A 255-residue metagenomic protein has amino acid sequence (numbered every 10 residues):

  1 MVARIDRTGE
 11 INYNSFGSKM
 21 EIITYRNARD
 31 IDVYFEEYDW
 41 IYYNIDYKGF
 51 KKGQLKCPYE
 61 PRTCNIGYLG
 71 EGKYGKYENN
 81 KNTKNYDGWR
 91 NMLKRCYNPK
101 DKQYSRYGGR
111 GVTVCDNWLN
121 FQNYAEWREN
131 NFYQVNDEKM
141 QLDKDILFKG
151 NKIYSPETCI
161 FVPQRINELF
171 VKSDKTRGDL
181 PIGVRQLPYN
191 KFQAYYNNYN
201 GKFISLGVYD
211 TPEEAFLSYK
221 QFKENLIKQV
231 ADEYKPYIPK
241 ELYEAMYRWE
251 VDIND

Functional and structural regions predicted by a protein language model:
M1-W40, Y59-R90, K94, G111: Short helix-coil boundary/hinge micro-motifs
V33, Y124, V184, A194 (+1 more regions): An aromatic-rich alpha-helical recognition segment common to small helix-rich domains
E37-D39, R165, N198-N200: Solvent-exposed strand-loop boundary residues in beta-sheet-rich modules
D46-C64, L226-D255: Extended, polar beta-sheet/loop recognition surfaces of beta-rich domains that mediate binding to diverse ligands
E71-N98, Q103-Y195: Short, cationic Gly/His-enriched loop motifs
R110-C115, K202-P212: A short, exposed loop/beta-hairpin motif centered on an aromatic-Gly-Thr core
M140, I182-G183, G207-T211, Y234: Polar, enzyme-active/binding microenvironments
K202, E213-E224, Y247-D255: C-terminal accessory/regulatory regions appended to core domains
